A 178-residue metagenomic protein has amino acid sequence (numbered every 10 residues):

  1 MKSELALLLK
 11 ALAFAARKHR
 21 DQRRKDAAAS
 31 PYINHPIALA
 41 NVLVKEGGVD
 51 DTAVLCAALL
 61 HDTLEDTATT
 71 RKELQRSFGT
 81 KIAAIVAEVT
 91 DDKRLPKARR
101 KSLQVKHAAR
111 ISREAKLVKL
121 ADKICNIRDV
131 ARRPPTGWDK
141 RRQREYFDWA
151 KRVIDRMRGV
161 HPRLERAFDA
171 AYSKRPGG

Functional and structural regions predicted by a protein language model:
M1-G178: Active-site helical microenvironments for divalent-metal-assisted chemistry
